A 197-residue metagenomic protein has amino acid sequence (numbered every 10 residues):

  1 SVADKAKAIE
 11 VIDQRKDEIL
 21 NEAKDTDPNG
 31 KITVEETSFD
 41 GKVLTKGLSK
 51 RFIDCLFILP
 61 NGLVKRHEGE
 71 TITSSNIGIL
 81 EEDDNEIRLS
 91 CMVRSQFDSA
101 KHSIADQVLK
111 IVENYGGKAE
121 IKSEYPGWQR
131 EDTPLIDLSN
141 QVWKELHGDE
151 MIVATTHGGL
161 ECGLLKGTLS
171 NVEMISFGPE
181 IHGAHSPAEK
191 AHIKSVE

Functional and structural regions predicted by a protein language model:
S1-V93: Midchain, well-structured core segments that form catalytic/ion-binding scaffolds
I9-V11, L48-K65, H102-K110, Q141 (+2 more regions): His/Asp/Glu-rich mid-to-C-terminal helical/loop segments that flank catalytic regions of hydrolases
I12, K16-D27, P60, V108 (+4 more regions): Structural signal for hydrophobic packing residues in well-ordered secondary-structure cores of soluble enzyme domains
G30-E36, A119, E150-V153: Generic structural signal for residues in well-ordered beta-strands
I72-S74, G78-I87, M92, V142-E197: Zn-dependent metallopeptidase/amidohydrolase metal-coordination segment
I87-A105: C-terminal catalytic subdomain
S95-Q96, P126-R130, K190: Short, contiguous acidic/charged loop-to-helix segments that flank catalytic cores in large enzymes
V112-L146: Generic long, charged, amphipathic alpha-helical segments
